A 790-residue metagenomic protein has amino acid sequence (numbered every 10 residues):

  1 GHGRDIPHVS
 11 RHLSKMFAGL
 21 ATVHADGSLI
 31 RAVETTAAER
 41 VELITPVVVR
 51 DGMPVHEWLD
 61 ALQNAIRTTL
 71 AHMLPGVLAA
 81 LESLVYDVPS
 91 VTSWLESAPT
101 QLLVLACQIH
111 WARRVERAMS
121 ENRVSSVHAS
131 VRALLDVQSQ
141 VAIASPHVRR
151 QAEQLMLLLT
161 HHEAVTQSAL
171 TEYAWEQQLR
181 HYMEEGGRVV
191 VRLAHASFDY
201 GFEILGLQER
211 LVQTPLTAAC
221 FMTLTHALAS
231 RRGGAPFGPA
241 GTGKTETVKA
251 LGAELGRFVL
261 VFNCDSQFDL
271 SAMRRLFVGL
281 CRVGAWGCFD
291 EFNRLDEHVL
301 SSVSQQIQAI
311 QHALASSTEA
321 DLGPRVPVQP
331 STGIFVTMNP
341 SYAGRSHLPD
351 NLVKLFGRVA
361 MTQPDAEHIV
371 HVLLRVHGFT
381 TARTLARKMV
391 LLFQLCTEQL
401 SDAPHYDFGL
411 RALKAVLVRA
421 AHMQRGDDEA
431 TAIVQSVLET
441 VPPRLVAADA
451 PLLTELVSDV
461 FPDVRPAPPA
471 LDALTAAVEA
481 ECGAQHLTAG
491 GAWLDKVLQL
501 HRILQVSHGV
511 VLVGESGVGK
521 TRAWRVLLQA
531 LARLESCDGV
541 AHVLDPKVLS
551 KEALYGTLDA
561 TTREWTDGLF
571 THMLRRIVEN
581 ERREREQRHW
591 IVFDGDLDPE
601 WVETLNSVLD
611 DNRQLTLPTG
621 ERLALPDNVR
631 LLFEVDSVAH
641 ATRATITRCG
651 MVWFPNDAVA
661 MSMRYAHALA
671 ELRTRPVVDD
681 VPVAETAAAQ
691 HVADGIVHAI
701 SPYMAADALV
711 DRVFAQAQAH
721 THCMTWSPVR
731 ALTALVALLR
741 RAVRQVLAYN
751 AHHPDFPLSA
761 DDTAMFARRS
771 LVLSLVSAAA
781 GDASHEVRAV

Functional and structural regions predicted by a protein language model:
G3-D5, V9-H56, D60, A71-G187 (+5 more regions): Alpha-helical lid/collar subdomain of P-loop NTPases
F202-A218, A477-W493, L554: Dynamic helix-loop-helix/coil hinge segments at AAA+ ATPase domain boundaries and subdomain interfaces
L216-T217, T225-R231, G491-W493, L500-S507 (+1 more regions): Phosphate-binding P-loop
A229-V261, V278-G279, V510-D545: Walker A/P-loop
S230-G234, V283-A285, T332, V506-V510 (+2 more regions): Pre-Walker A (Motif I) flank of P-loop NTPase domains
R257, A343-E367, G539, D610 (+1 more regions): A short helix-turn-beta junction within AAA+ P-loop NTPase domains corresponding to the substrate/partner-engaging
V259-G284, E552-I577: Short glycine-rich substrate-engagement loop in P-loop NTPases that contacts/grips substrate
D296-Q329, G333-Y342, D350, D559-T562 (+3 more regions): Conserved catalytic/switch belt of AAA+ P-loop NTPases
